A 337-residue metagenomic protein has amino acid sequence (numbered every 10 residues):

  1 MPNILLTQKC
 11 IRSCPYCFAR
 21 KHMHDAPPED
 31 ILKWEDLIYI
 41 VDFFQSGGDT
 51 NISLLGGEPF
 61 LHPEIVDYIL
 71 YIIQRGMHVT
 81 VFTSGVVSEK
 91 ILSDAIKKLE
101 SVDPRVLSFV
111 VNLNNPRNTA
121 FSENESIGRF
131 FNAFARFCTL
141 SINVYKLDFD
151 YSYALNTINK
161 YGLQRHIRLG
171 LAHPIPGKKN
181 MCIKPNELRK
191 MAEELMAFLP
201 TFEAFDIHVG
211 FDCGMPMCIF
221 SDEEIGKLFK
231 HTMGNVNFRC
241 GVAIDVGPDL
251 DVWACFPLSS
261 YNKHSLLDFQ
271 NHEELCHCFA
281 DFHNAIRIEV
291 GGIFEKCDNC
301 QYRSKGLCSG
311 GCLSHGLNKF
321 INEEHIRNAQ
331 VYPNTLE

Functional and structural regions predicted by a protein language model:
M1-E35: Canonical Radical SAM [4Fe-4S] cluster-binding loop centered on the CxxxCxxC motif and its immediate flanking residues
M1-N3, S46, N284: N-terminal [4Fe-4S]-dependent radical SAM core
M23, W34-L55, H62-E187: Radical SAM/AdoMet-radical enzyme domain recognition
F43-G56, H325-E337: Short Fe-S-cluster ligation motifs
R189-G226, D251-C308: C-terminal accessory region of radical SAM enzymes
E223-N235: Short, basic/aromatic recognition patches
V236-G241: Short, small/polar residue-rich loop motifs at catalytic or cofactor-binding pockets
K263, V290-E337: Radical SAM enzyme core and accessory elements
